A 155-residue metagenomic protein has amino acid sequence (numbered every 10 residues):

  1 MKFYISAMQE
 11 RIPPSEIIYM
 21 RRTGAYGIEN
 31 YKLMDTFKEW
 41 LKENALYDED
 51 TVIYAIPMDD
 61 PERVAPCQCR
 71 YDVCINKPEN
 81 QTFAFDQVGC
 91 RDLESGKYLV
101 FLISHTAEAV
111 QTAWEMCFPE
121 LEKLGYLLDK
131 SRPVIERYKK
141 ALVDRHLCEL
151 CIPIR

Functional and structural regions predicted by a protein language model:
M1-R155: A solvent-exposed interaction/effector surface
